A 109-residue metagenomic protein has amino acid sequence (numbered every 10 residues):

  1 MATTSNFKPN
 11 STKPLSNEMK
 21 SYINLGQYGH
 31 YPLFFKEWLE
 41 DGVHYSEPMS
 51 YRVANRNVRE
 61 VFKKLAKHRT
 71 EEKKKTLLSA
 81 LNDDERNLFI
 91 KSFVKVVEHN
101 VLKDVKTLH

Functional and structural regions predicted by a protein language model:
A2-H109: Short amphipathic alpha-helical interaction elements located at domain edges and within/adjacent to intrinsically
